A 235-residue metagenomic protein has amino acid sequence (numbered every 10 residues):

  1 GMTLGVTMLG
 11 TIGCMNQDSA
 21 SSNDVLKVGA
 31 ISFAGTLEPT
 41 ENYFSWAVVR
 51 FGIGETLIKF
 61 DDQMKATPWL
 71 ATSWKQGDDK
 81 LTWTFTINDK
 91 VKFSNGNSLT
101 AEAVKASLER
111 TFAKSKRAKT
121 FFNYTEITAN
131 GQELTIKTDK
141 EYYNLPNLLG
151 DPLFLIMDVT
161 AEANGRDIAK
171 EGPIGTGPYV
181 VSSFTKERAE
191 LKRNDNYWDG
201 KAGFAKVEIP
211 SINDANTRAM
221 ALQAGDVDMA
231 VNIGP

Functional and structural regions predicted by a protein language model:
G1-L26, P39, K65, R110: Short, low-complexity disordered leader/linker segments with a strong preference for bacterial N-terminal type II
S22, A34-E41, K65-T67, N144-N147 (+3 more regions): Short, solvent-exposed loop/turn elements at domain surfaces
S22-G35, T72, T82-F85, V104-S107 (+5 more regions): Short, well-ordered beta-strand elements
G29-D78, E109, I174-G175: N-terminal lobe/hinge region of extracytoplasmic solute-binding protein
D61, K65, G150-A202, K206: Gly/Pro-rich hinge or "lid" segments in bacterial periplasmic/extracellular proteins
T72-R117, T135, A221: Aromatic- and charge-enriched surface segment that lines or borders ligand/interaction sites
T86, K119-A161: Surface-exposed binding/hinge segments that line and control ligand-binding clefts or catalytic entry sites
N196-P235: Ligand-site clamp/hinge motif
